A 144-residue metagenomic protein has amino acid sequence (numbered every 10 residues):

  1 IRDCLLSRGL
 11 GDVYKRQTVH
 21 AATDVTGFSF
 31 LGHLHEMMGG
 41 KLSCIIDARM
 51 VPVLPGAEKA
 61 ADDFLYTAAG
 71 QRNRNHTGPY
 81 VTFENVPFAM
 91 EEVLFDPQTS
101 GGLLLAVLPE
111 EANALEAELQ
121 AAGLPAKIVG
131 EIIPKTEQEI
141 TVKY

Functional and structural regions predicted by a protein language model:
I1-Y14, D24: Single conserved hydrophobic/aromatic residue that forms the stacking wall/gate of nucleotide- or nucleobase-binding
R16-Y144: Glycine-/charge-enriched secondary-structure boundary and capping motifs
